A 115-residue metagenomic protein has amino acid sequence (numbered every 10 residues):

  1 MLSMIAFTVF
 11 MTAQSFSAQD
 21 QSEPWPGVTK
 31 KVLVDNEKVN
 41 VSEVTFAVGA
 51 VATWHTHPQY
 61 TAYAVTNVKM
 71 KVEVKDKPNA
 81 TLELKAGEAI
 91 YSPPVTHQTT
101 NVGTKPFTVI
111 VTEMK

Functional and structural regions predicted by a protein language model:
L2-A13: Bacterial N-terminal signal peptides
Q14-W25: Cleaved targeting-peptide boundary
P26-T53, Q59-A62, T112: A short glycine-rich, His/Asp/Glu-containing loop-to-beta-strand
K38, K77-P94: Short acidic-glycine-tyrosine-enriched beta hairpin
V44, V51-T56, E73, T81-L82 (+1 more regions): Short histidine-centered beta-strand/loop micro-motifs that create catalytic or ligand/metal-coordination sites
G49-A52, A89-T100: Histidine-centered metal-chelating micro-motifs
H57-K77: Glycine- and acidic-residue-biased ligand/ion/polar-headgroup-sensing regions
P94-K115: Ligand-binding loop in jelly-roll beta-barrel domains
